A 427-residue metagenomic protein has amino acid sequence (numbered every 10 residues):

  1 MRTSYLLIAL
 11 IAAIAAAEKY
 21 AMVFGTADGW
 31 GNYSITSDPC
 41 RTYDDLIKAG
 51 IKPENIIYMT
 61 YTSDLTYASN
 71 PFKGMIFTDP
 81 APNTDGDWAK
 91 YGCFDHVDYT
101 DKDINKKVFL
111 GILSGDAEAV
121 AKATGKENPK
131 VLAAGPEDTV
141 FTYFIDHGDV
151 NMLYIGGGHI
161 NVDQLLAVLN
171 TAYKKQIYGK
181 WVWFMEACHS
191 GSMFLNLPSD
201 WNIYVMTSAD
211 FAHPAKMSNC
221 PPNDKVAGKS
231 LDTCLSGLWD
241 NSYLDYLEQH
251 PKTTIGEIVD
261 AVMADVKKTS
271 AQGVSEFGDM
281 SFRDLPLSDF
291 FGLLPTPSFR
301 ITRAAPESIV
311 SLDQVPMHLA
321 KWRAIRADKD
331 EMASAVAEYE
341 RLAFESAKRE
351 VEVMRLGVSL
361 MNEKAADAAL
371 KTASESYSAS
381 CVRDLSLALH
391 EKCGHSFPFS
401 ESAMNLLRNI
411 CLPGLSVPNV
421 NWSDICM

Functional and structural regions predicted by a protein language model:
R2-A17: Cleavable N-terminal signal peptides of Sec/SRP-targeted secreted and luminal proteins
A13-M427: Cysteine endopeptidase catalytic domains of the caspase/legumain-like
